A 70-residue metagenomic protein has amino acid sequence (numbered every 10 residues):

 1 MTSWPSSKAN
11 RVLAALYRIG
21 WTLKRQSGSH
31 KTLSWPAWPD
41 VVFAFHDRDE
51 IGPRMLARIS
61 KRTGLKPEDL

Functional and structural regions predicted by a protein language model:
M1-L70: Basic nucleic-acid-binding interfaces
